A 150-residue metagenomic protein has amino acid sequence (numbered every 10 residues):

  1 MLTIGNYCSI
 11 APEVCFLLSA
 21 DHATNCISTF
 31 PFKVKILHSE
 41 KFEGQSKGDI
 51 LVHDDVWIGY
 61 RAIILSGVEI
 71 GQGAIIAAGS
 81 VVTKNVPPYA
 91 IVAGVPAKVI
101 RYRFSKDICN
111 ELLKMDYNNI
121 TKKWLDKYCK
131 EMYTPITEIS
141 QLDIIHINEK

Functional and structural regions predicted by a protein language model:
M1-S66, R103: Flexible, glycine/small-residue-enriched loop-and-beta-strand segment within the central core of proteins
G5-N6, V52-D54, I70-G73, V86-Y89: Structural motif
R61-A74, S80-T83: Beta-rich strand-turn-strand
A97-K98: Activation segment
D116, T121-E138: Leloir-type glycosyltransferase catalytic cores
Y133-K150: C-terminal amphipathic helix plus adjacent low-complexity, charged tail appended to glycosyltransferase catalytic
